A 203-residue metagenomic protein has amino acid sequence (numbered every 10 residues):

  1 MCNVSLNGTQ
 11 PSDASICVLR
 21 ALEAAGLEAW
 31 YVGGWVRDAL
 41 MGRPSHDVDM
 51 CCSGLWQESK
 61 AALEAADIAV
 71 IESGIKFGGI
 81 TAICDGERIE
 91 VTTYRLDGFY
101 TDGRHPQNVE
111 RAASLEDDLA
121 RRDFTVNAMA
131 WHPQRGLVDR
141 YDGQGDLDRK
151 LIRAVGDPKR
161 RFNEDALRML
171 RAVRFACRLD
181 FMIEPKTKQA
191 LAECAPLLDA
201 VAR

Functional and structural regions predicted by a protein language model:
M1-R203: Catalytic cores of the polymerase beta-like nucleotidyltransferase superfamily and closely associated nucleotide
